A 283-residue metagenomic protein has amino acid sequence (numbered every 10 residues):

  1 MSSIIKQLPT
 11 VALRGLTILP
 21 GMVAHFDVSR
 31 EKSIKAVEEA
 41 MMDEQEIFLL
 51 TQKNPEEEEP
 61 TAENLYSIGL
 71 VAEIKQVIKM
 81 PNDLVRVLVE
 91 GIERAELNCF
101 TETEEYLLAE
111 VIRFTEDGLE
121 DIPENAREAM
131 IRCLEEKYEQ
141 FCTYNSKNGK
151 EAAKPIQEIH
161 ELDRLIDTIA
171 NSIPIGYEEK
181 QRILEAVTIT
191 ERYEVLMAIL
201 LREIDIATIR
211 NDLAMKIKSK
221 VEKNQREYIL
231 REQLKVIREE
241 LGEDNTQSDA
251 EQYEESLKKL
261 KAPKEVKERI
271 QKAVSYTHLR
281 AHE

Functional and structural regions predicted by a protein language model:
M1-A152: Positively charged
K6, K32-K35, K53, K75 (+9 more regions): Context-gated lysine
H25, A62, Y66, N148 (+4 more regions): Short, surface-exposed helix-loop/turn micro-motifs enriched in polar/charged residues
I122-A126, M130, Q157-E161, T188: Short, well-structured alpha-helical patches and their helix-loop capping segments that border functional surfaces
E151-P155, R164-D167: Short amphipathic alpha-helical interface segments
H160-R280: Extended, charged alpha-helical coiled-coil/arm scaffolds that mediate oligomerization and mechanical coupling in large
